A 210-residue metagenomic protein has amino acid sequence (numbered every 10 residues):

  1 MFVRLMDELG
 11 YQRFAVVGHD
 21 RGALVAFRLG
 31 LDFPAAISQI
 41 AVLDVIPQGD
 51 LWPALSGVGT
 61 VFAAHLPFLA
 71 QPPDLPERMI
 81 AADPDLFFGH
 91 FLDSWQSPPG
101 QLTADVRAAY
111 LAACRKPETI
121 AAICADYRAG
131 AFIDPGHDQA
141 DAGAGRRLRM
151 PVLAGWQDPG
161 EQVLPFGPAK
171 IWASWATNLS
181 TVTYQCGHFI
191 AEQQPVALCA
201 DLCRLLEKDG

Functional and structural regions predicted by a protein language model:
M1-V17, R21-T183, A191, C203-L205 (+1 more regions): Flexible "cap/lid" subdomain of the alpha/beta-hydrolase fold that forms the substrate-access gate
C186-C199: Catalytic histidine-centered segment of alpha/beta-hydrolase-like enzymes
